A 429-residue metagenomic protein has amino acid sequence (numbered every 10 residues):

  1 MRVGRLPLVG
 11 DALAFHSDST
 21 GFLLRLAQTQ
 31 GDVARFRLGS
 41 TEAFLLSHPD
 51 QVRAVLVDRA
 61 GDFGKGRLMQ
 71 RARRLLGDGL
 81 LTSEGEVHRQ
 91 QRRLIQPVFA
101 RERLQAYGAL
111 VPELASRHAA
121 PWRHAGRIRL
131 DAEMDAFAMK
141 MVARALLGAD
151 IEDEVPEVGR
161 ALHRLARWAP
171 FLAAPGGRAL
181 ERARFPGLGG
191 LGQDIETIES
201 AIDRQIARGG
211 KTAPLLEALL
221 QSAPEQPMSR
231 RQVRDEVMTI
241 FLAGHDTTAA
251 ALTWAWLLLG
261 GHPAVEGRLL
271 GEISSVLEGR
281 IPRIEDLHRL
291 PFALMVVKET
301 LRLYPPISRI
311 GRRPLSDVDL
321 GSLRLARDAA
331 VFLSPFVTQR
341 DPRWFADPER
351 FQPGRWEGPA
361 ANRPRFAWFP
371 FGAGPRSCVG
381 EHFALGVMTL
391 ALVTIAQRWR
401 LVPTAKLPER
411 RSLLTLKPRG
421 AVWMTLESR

Functional and structural regions predicted by a protein language model:
M1-Q90, Q105, A109-R117, E152-D153 (+2 more regions): N-terminal membrane-proximal hinge/A-helix region immediately C-terminal to the signal-anchor transmembrane segment
V3, L8, G64-Q70, S83 (+3 more regions): Cytochrome P450 heme-thiolate monooxygenase catalytic core
A12-G31, R280-G321, P342: Conserved cytochrome P450 K-helix E-x-x-R motif and the immediately C-terminal K′/meander segment
T247-E272, E381-R398: Cytochrome P450 catalytic-core helices
A326-R327: Residue-level recognition of short, solvent-exposed, well-ordered loop/turn junctions that link secondary-structure
L333-A360: Conserved cytochrome P450 K-helix/beta-meander segment immediately N-terminal to the heme-binding cysteine loop
